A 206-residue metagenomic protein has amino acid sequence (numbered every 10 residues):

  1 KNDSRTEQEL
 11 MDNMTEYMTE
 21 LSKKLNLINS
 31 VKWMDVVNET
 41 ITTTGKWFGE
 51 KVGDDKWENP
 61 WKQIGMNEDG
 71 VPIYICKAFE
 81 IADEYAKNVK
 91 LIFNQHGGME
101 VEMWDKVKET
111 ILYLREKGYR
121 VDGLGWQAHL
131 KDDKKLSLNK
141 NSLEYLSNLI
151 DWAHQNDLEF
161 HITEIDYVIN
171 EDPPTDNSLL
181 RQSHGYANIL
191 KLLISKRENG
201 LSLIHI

Functional and structural regions predicted by a protein language model:
K1-M11, T42-W61, I169-L179, A187: Surface-exposed, active-site-proximal loop segments in enzymatic domains
D3-V37, V71-Y74, A78-I81, K106 (+2 more regions): An active-site-proximal structural segment forming one wall of the substrate-binding cleft that immediately precedes
M34, L124, L201: Conserved, mostly hydrophobic/aromatic
W47-K56, H129-L149, E171-T175: Substrate-binding surface in catalytic domains of secreted glycosidases
E58-V121, N148-E159: Active-site neighborhood of glycoside hydrolase catalytic domains
P72, M99-T110, L130-E144, H184: Active-site glycine- and acidic-residue-rich loops that bind and position anionic ligands or nucleotide-like cofactors
K90-G98, W126-L136, N156-Y186: Active-site clefts of carbohydrate-active enzymes
I204-I206: Conserved small/polar residues in nucleotide/adenosyl-binding loops
